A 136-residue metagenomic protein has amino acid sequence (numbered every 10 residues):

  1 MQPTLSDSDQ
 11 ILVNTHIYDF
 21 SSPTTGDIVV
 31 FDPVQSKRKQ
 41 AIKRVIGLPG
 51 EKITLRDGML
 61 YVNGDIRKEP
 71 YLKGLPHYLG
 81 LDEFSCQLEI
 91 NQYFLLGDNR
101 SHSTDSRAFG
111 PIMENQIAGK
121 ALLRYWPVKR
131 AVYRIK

Functional and structural regions predicted by a protein language model:
Q2-K136: Soluble "head" domains of membrane/secretory-pathway proteins
